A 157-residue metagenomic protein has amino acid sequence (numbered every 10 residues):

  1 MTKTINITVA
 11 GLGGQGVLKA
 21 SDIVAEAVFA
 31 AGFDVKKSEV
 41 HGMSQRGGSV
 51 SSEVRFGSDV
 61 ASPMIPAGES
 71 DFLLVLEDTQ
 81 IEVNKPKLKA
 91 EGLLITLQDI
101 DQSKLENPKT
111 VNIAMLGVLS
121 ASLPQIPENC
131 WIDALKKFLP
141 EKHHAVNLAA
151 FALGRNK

Functional and structural regions predicted by a protein language model:
M1-K157: Active-site cofactor/cluster-binding pocket
